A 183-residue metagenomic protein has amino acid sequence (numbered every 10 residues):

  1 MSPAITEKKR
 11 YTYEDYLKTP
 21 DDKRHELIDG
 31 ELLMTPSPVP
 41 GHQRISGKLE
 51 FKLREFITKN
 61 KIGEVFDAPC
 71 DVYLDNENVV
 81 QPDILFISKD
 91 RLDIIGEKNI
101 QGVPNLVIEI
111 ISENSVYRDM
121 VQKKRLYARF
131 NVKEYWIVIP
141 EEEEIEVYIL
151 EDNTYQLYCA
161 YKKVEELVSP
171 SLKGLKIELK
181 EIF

Functional and structural regions predicted by a protein language model:
M1-F183: Gly/Pro/Ser/Thr-rich low-complexity, intrinsically disordered segments predominantly at protein N-termini
